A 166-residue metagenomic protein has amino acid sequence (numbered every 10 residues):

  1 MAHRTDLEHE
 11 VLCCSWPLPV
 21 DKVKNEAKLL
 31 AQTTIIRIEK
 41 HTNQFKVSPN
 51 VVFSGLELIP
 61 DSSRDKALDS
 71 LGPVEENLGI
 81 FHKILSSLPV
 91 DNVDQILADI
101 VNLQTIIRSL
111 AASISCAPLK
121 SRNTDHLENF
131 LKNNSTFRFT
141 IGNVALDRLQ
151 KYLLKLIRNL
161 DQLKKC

Functional and structural regions predicted by a protein language model:
M1-N25: N-terminal signal peptide
W16-C166: Mature soluble extracellular domains of secreted precursor proteins
